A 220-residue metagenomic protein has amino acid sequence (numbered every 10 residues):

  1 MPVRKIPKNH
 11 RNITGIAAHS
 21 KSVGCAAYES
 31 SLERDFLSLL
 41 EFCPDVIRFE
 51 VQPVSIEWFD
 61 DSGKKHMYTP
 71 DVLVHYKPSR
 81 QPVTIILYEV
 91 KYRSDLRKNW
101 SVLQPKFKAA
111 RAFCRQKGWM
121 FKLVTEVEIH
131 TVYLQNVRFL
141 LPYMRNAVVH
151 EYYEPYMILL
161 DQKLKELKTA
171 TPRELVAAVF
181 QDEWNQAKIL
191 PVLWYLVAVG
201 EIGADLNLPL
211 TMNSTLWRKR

Functional and structural regions predicted by a protein language model:
M1-R220: Electrostatic, structured charged patches in enzyme active sites and in nucleic-acid/phosphate-binding
